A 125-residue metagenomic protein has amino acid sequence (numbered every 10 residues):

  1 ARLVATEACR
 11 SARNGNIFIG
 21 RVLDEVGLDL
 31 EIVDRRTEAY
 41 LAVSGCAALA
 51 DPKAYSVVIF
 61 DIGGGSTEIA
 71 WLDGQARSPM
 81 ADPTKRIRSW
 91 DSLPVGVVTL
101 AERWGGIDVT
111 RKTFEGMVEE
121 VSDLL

Functional and structural regions predicted by a protein language model:
A1-I59, A70-L125: Nucleotide/phosphate-binding catalytic cleft detector across ATP-hydrolyzing and phosphate-transferring enzymes
F60-S66: A short acidic Gly-Thr/Ser loop motif
